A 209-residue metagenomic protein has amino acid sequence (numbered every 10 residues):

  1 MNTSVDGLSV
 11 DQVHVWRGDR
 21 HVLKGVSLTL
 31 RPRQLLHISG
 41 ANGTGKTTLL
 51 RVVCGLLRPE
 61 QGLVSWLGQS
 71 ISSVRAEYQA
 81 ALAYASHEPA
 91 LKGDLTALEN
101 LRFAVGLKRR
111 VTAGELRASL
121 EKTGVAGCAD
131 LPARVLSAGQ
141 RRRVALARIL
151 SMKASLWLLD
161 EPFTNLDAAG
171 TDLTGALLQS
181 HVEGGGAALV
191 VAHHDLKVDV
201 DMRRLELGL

Functional and structural regions predicted by a protein language model:
C54: Helix-to-loop junction immediately C-terminal to a conserved catalytic motif
G62-S73, E77-Y78: Conserved ABC transporter NBD signature motif
E88, G93-R109: Q-loop/switch helix immediately C-terminal to the Walker
D94, P132-G139: Conserved ABC ATPase signature
R102, A113-A129: Conserved ABC ATPase "signature" region
L146, G185: Hydrophobic anchor residue at the start of the ABC signature
W157-E161: Catalytic Walker B motif of ABC-type/P-loop ATPase nucleotide-binding domains
